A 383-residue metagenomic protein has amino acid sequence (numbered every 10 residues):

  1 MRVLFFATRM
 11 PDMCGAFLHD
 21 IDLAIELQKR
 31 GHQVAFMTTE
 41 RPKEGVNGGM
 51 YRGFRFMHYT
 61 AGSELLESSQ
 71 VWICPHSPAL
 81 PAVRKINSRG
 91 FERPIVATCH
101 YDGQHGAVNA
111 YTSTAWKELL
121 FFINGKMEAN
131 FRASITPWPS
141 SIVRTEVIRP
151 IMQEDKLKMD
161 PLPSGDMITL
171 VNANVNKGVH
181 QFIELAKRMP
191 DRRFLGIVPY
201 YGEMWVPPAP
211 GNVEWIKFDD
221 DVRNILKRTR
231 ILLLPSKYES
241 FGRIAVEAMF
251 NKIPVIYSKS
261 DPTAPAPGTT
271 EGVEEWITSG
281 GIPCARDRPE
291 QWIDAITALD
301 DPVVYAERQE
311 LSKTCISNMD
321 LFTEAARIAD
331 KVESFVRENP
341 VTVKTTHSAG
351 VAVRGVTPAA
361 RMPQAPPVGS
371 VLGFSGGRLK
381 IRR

Functional and structural regions predicted by a protein language model:
G15, D287, V303-E333: A charged, aromatic-enriched C-terminal amphipathic alpha-helix characteristic of glycosyltransferases across folds
V71-H76, I86-G106, E118-F122: Active-site proximal beta-strand in glycosyltransferases
H105-T112, W116-T145, Y201-M204: A short, active-site helix/loop in glycosyltransferases that binds the activated sugar's phosphate group
E154-A209, W215: Conserved catalytic-core segment of nucleotide-activated headgroup transferases in glycan assembly
K237: Aromatic "clamp/platform" in nucleotide-sugar-dependent glycosyltransferases that forms part of the donor/acceptor
P254-P267: Short hydrophobic beta-strand element within catalytic cores of glycosyltransferases and related nucleotide-activated
A266-E271, I277-P289, A298-P302: Conserved acidic donor-binding segment of nucleotide-sugar-dependent glycosyltransferases
A298, N318-P358, P366-G373: C-terminal alpha-helical cap of glycosyltransferases
